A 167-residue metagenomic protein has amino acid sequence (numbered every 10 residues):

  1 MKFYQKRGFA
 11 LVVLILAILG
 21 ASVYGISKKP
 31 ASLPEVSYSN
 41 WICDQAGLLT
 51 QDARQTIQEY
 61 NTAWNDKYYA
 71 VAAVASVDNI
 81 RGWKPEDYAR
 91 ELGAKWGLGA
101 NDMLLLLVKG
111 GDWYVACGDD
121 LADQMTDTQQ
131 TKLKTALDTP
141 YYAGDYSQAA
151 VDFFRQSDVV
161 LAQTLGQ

Functional and structural regions predicted by a protein language model:
M1-Q167: A structural boundary signal for the start of the first folded domain, especially the loop/turn and N-capping region
